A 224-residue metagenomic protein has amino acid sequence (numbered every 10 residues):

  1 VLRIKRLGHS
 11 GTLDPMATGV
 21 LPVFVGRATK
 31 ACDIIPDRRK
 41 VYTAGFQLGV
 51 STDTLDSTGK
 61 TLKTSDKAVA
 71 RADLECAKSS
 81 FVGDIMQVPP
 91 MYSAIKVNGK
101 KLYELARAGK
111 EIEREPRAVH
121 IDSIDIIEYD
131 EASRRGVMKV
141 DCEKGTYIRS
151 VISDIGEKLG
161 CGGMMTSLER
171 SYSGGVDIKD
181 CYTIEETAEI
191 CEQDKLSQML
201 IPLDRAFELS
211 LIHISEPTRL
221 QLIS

Functional and structural regions predicted by a protein language model:
V1, P22, I112-G145, R149-G160: The conserved catalytic core of RNA pseudouridine synthases
V1-L13, A72-C76, R135, K139 (+2 more regions): Accessory RNA 3′-end/elbow-binding domains used by RNA modification enzymes
R6-P36, E104: Glycine/acidic-rich beta-strand-loop module
I34-M86: Acidic, low-complexity central loop/insert segments
A44-F46, I124, M138, L168: A structural signal for short, well-ordered beta-strand segments
C76-L102: Long, charge-rich intrinsically disordered scaffolds of nucleic-acid metabolism proteins
S93, V97-D122: Extended alpha-helical targeting/anchoring segments, especially N-terminal organellar/secretory targeting helices
